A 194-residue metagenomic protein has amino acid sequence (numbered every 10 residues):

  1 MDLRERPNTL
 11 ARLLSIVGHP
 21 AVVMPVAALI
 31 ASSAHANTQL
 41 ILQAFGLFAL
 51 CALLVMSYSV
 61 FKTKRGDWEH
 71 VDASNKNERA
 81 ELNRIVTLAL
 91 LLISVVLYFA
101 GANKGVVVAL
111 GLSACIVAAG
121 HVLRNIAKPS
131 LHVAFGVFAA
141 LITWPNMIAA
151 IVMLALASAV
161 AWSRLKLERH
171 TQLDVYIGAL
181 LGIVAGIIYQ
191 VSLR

Functional and structural regions predicted by a protein language model:
M1-A11: Short, Lys/Arg-rich, polar N-terminal cytosolic tail immediately upstream of the first transmembrane signal-anchor
A11, S15, L42-L50, L82-V86 (+3 more regions): Alpha-helical transmembrane segments of integral membrane proteins
L14-A34: The first (N-terminal) embedded transmembrane alpha-helix
V23-P25, N83-V95, C115, V133-G136 (+1 more regions): Core segments of transmembrane alpha-helices that mediate helix-helix packing or line hydrophobic substrate/ligand
A31-Q43: Short, hydrophobic transmembrane alpha-helix segments
V55-G66: Membrane-water interface of transmembrane alpha-helices
E69-V86: Juxtamembrane helix-capping/reentrant segments at transmembrane boundaries
N103-R194: Membrane-embedded catalytic cores of phosphoryl/pyrophosphoryl-handling enzymes
